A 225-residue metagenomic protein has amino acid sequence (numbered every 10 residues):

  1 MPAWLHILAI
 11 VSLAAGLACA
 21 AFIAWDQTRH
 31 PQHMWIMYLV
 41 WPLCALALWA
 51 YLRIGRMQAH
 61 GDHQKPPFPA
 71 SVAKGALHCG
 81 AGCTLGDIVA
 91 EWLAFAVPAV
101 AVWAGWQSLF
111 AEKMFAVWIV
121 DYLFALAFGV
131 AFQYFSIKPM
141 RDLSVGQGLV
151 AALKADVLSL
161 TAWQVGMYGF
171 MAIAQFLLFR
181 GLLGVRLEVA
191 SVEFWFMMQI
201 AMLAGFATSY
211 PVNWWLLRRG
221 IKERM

Functional and structural regions predicted by a protein language model:
M1-M225: Alpha-helical membrane segments of multi-pass proteins
